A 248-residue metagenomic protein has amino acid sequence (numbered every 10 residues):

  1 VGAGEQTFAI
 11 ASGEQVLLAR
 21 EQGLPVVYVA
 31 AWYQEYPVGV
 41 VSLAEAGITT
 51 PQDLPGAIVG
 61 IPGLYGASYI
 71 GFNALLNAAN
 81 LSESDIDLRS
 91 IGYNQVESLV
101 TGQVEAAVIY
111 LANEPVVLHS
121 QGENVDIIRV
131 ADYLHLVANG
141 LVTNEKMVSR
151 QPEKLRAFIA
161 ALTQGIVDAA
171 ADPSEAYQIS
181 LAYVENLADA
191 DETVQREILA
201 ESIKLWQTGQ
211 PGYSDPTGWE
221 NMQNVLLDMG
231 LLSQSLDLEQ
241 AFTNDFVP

Functional and structural regions predicted by a protein language model:
V1-I91, V96-T101, E105-A112, I127-R129 (+1 more regions): Short, glycine-/small- and polar/acidic-enriched structural segments that line small-molecule recognition paths
E5, I10-G13, R20, I58 (+10 more regions): Sec/Tat-exported extracytoplasmic proteins
L24-V26, E123-N124, V142-T143: Short low-complexity, flexible loop/linker segments enriched in glycine and/or proline with clustered acidic
Y28, Y177-I179, Q234-L236: Short, hydrophobic secondary-structure boundary micro-motifs
V38-I48, A138-K154: A bilobed periplasmic-binding-protein/Venus flytrap-type ligand-binding module shared by bacterial periplasmic
S149-L231: Secondary-structure end/capping motifs
N224, D228-P248: Hinge/cleft segment of the Venus flytrap/periplasmic-binding protein
